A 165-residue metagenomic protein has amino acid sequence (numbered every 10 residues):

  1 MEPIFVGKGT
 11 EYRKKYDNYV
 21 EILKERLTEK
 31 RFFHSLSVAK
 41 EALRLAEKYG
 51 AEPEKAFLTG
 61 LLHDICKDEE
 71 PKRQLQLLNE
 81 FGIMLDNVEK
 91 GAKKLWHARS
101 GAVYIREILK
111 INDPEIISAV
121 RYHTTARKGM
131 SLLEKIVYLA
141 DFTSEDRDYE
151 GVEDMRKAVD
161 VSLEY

Functional and structural regions predicted by a protein language model:
M1-K8, E153-V159: Charged, low-complexity surface segments at secondary-structure and domain boundaries
E2-L27: Generic N-terminal amphipathic, Lys/Arg-enriched alpha-helix
E21-E25, L45-E164: Divalent metal-dependent catalytic cores for phosphoryl transfer on phosphate-bearing substrates
F33-H34: N-terminal glycine-rich anion-binding loops that anchor highly charged ligand groups
